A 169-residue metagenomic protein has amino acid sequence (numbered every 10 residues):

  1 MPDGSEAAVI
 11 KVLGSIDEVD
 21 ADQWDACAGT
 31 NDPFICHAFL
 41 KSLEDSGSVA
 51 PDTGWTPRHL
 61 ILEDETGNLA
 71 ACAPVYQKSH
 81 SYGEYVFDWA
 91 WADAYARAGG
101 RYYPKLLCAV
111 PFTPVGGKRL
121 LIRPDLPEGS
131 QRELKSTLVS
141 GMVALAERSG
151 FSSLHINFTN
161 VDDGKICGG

Functional and structural regions predicted by a protein language model:
M1-G169: N-acyltransferase acceptor-side catalytic subdomain
